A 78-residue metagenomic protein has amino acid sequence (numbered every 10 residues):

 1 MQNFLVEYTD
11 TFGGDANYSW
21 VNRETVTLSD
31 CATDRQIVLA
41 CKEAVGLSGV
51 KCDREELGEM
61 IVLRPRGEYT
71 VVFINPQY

Functional and structural regions predicted by a protein language model:
M1-N22: Short aromatic-glycine-(Arg/Gly/Cys) micro-motifs in beta-strand/loop hairpins
G13, T33, P76-Y78: Generic "edge-of-domain/loop-turn" microfeature
Y18-A32: A short, exposed loop/beta-hairpin motif centered on an aromatic-Gly-Thr core
Q36-G46: Short, non-transmembrane alpha-helical segments in secretory-pathway proteins
A44-Y78: Short, mixed-charge low-complexity intrinsically disordered segments
